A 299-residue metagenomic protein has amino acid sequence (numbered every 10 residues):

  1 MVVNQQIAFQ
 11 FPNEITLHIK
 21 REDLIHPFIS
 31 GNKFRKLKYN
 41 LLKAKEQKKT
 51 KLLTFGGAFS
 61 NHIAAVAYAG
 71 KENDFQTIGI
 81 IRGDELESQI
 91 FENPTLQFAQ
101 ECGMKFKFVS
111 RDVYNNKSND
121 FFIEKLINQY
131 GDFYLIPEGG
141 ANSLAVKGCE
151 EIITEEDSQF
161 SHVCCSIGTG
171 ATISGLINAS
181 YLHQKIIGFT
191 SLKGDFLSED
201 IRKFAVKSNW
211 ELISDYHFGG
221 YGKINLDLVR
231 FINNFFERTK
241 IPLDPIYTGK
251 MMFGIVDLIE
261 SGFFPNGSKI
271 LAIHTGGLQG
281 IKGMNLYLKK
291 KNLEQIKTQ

Functional and structural regions predicted by a protein language model:
M1-Q299: PLP-dependent amino-acid enzyme catalytic core
